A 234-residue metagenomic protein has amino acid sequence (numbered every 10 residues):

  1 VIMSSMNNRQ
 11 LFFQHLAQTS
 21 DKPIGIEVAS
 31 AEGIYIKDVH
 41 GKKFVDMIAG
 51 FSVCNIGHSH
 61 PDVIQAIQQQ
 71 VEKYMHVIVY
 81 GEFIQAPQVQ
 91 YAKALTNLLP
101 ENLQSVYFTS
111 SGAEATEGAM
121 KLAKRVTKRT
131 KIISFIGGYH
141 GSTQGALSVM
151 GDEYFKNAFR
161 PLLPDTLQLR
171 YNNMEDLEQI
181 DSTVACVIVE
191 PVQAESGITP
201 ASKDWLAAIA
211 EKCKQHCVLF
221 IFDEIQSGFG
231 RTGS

Functional and structural regions predicted by a protein language model:
M3-E32, Q88: Active-site-adjacent loop/helix segments that line or gate small-molecule/cofactor pockets in enzymes
Q14, K43-I133: Glycine-rich loop-to-alpha-helix module at the N-terminal edge of alpha/beta enzyme cores
G25-D46: Active-site and channel-lining beta-strand-loop segments that bind or position nucleotide-derived/phosphorylated
K42, C186, V218-F220: Hydrophobic "anchor" residues on beta-strands that sit immediately upstream of conserved functional sites
C54-N55, I84, E175-D176, A194-I198 (+1 more regions): Short, small-residue-enriched loops and turns at beta-alpha junctions that line or gate enzyme active sites
A92-C186: PLP-dependent aspartate aminotransferase-fold enzymes
V184-I198: Short acidic, glycine-rich surface-loop motifs adjacent to enzyme active sites
T199-T232: Catalytic PLP-binding core of fold-type I/II PLP enzymes
